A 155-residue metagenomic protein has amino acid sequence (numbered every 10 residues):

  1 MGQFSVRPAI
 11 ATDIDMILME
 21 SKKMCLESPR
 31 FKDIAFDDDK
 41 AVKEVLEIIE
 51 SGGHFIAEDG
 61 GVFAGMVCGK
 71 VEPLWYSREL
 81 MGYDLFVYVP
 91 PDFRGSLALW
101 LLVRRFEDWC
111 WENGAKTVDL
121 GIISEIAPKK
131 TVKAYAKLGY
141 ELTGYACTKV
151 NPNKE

Functional and structural regions predicted by a protein language model:
F4-M19: A short beta-loop-alpha structural element at the N-terminal edge of CoA-dependent acyl/N-acetyltransferase catalytic
C25-E44: Conserved GNAT-fold acetyl-CoA-binding loop/helix
V45-I56: A short helix-loop-beta-strand connector motif used in the catalytic cores of GNAT acetyltransferases and, in some
I56, V62-V71: Conserved beta-strand in the GNAT
P73-D84, L142-T143: A conserved beta-turn-beta hairpin within the catalytic core of GNAT-like acetyltransferases that forms part
L85-G95: A short, internal acetyl-CoA/4′-phosphopantetheine-binding micro-motif in the GNAT/acyltransferase core
L101-T117: Conserved acyl-CoA
V118-K130: Conserved beta-strand-loop-alpha-helix junction that forms the acyl-donor binding cleft
